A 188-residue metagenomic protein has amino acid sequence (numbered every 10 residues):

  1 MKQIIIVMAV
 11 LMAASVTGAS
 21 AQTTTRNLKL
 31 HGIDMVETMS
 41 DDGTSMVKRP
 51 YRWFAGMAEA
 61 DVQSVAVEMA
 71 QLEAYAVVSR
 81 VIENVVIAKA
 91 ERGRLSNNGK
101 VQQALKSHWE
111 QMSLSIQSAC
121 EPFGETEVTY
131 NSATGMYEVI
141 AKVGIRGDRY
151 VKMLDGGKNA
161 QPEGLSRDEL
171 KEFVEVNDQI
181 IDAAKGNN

Functional and structural regions predicted by a protein language model:
I4-A14: Sec-dependent N-terminal signal peptides
S20-N188: Domain-level marker for long, solvent-exposed, non-transmembrane regions
